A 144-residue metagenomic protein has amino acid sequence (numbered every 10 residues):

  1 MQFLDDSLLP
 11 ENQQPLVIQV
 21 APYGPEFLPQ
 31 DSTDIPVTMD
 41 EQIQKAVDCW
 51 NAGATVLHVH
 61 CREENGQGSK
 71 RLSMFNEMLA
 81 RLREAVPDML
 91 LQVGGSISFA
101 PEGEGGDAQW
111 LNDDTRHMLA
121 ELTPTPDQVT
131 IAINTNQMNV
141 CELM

Functional and structural regions predicted by a protein language model:
S7-D34, S98, I133: N-terminal small/glycine-rich loop or linker at the start of catalytic domains across soluble metabolic enzymes
L8-Q13, W50-N51, R83-V86, H117-P126 (+1 more regions): Acidic (Asp/Glu)-rich catalytic clusters
Q14, V20, Q67-S96: Alpha-helix-loop-beta-strand connector modules within alpha/beta enzyme cores
I18-P22, L57-V59, M89-G95, D127-I131: Hydrophobic faces of well-ordered beta-strands that scaffold small-molecule active sites in alpha/beta enzyme cores
Q30, T55-M78: Glycine-rich, proline-tolerant flexible connector loops at the mouths of alpha/beta enzymes
D34-I43, K70-E77, A108-D114: Glycine-rich anion/phosphate-binding loops
Q42, C49, H60, V129: Conserved, mostly hydrophobic/aromatic
A100-M144: Extended substrate/RNA-proximal surfaces in nucleic-acid metabolism proteins
